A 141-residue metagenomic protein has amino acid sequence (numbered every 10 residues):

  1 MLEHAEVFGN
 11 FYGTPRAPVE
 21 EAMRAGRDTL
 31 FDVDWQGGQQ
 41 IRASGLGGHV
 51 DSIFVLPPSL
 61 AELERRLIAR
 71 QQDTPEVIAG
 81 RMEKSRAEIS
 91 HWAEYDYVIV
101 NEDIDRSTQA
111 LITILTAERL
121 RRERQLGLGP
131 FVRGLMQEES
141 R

Functional and structural regions predicted by a protein language model:
M1-Q39: ATP-dependent small-molecule kinase phosphotransfer cores that center on conserved nucleotide phosphate-binding segments
L2-G9, R65, A69-V77: Flexible beta-alpha connector loops of hexameric P-loop NTPases
E21-R24, A43-G48, S90-W92: Conserved catalytic network of the ASCE P-loop NTPase/AAA+ motor domain
T29-D34, G47-A69, V100-N101: Conserved phosphate-donor/acceptor-positioning beta-strand/loop module used by diverse small-molecule
G38-I41, L60-R66, R106-A110: Switch/connector loops and helix/strand junctions flanking conserved nucleotide-binding motifs in nucleotide-processing
Q72-D73, A87-R141: NTP-dependent small-molecule kinase module
E76-K84: Glycine-rich S-adenosyl-L-methionine
